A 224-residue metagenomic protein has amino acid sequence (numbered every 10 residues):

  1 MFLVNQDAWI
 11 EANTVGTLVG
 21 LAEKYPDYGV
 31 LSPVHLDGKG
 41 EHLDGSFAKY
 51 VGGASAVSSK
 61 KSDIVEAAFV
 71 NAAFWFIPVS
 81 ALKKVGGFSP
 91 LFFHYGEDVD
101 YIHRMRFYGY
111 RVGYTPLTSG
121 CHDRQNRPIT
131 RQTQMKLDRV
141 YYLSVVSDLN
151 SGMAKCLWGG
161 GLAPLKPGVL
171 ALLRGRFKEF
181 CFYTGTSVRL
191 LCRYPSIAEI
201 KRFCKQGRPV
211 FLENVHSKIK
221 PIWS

Functional and structural regions predicted by a protein language model:
M1-W9: Short beta-strand-to-loop acidic/aromatic patch adjacent to the donor-nucleotide binding site
N13, T17, D100-R104, R139-S144 (+2 more regions): Alpha-helical elements of Rossmann-like donor-binding domains used by nucleotide-donor carbohydrate transfer enzymes
N13-G45: Conserved donor NDP-sugar-binding/catalytic core segment of glycosyltransferases
S46-V51, T130-T133: Short, hinge-like loop/turn segments at secondary-structure boundaries
K49-A67: Short, flexible, basic/aromatic active-site loop/helix in glycosyltransferases
F69-I77, A81-G86, L91-S119: A short, conserved alpha-helix in the catalytic core of glycosyltransferases
F107-R111, G120-L143: Nucleotide-sugar-dependent glycosyltransferase catalytic core
M135-V140, A154-S224: Non-catalytic, C-terminal membrane-associated alpha-helical segments of glycosyltransferases
